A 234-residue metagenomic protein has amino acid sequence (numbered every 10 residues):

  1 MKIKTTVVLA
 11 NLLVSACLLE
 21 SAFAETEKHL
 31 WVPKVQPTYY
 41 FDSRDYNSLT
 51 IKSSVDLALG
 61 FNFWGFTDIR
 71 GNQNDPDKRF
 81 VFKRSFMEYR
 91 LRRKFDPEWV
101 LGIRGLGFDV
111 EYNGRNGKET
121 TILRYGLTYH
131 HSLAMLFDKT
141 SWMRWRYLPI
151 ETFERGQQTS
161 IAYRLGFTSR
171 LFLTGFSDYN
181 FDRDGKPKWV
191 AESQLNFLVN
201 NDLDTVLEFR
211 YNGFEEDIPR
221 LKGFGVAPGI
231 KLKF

Functional and structural regions predicted by a protein language model:
M1-V32: Cleavable N-terminal export/targeting peptides
E20-D75: Short glycine/proline- and aromatic-enriched beta-strand/turn motifs that initiate or cap beta-hairpins
W31-P33, L59-G65, K94-F108, L133-M143 (+2 more regions): Repeated loop/turn-to-beta-strand initiation elements of outer-membrane beta-barrel proteins
V35-Y39, G65-I69, F108-G114, M143-P149 (+3 more regions): Transmembrane beta-barrel strands of outer-membrane/channel proteins
D42-S48, K78-F86, L101-I103, N116-R124 (+3 more regions): Transmembrane beta-barrel outer-membrane domains
V55-L57, Y89-P97, Y112, L127-M135 (+4 more regions): Residue-level signature of outer-membrane beta-barrel architecture
K118-D184, W189: Detector for outer-membrane/organellar transmembrane beta-barrel domains, recognizing the amphipathic beta-strand
Y125-L127, K222-F234: Outer-membrane beta-barrel "beta-signal"
